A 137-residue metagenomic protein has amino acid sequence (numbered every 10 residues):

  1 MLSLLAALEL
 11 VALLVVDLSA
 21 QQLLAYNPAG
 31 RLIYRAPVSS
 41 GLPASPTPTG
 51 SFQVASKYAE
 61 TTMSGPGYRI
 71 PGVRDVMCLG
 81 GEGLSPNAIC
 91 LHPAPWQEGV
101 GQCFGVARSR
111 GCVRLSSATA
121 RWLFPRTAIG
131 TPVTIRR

Functional and structural regions predicted by a protein language model:
M1-L10, R136: N-terminal secretion targeting segments of exported proteins
A6-T61, G72-G81: Cell wall/extracellular polymer interaction/catalysis modules
P46-S51, Y58-R137: Exported/periplasmic cell-wall-interacting domains
